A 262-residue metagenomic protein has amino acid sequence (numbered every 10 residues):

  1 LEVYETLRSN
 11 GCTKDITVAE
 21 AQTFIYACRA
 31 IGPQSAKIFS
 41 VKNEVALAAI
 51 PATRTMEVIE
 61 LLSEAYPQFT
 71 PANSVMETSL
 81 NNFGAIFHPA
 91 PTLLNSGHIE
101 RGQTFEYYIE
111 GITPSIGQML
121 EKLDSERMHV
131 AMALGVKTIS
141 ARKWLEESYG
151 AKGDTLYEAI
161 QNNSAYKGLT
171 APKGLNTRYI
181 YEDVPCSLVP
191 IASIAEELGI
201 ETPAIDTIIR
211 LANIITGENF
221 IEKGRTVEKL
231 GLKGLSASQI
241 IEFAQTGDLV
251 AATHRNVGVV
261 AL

Functional and structural regions predicted by a protein language model:
L1, M56, E121, S125 (+1 more regions): A structural signal for well-ordered alpha-helical segments within the folded catalytic domains of diverse enzymes
L1-G32: Rossmann-like NAD(P)(H) cofactor-binding subdomain of soluble oxidoreductases
N10, L61-F69, L123-E126, V130-L134 (+3 more regions): Change "in soluble alpha/beta enzymes" to "in soluble alpha/beta proteins
C12-E20, F69-A72, E201-T202: A short alpha-helix-loop-beta-strand transition element characteristic of N-terminal alpha/beta dinucleotide-binding
A21-T23, S74, A141: Conserved beta-strand termini and adjacent loop/short-helix elements that scaffold enzyme active sites in alpha/beta
C28-L123, L249-V250, V257-V259: Substrate/ligand-engaging "lid" and interaction regions
I116, K122-S164, G168: Small-residue-rich helix-loop
G153-A261: C-terminal helical cap and adjacent loop that interface with cofactors, partners, or active-site loops
